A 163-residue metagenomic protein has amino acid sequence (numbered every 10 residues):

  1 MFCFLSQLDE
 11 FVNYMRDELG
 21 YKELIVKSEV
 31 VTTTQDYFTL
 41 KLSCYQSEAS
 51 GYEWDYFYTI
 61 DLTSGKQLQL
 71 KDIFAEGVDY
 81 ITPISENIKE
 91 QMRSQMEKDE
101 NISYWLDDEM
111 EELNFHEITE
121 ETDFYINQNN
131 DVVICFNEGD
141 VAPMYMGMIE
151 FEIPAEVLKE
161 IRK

Functional and structural regions predicted by a protein language model:
M1-K163: Compositionally biased intrinsically disordered regions enriched in Thr/Gly
